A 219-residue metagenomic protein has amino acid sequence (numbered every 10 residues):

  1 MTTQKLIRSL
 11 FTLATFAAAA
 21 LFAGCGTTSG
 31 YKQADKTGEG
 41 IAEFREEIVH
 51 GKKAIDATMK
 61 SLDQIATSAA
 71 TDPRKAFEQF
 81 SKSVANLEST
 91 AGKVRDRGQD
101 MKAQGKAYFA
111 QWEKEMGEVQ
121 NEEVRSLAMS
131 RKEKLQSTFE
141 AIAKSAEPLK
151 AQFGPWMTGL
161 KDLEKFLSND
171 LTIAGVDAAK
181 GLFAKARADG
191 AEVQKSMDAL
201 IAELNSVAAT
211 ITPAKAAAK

Functional and structural regions predicted by a protein language model:
T2-A14: Bacterial N-terminal signal peptides that target proteins for export
L21-G24: C-terminal motif of bacterial Sec signal peptides marking the signal peptidase cleavage site
G26-S89: Immediate post-signal-peptide N-terminus of mature secreted/exported proteins
T27-S29, S61-Q79, Q111-S130, A174 (+2 more regions): Amphipathic alpha-helical hairpins
S29-G40, G154-K219: Long amphipathic all-alpha helical oligomerization modules
I41-I55, V84-L87, A91-G105, A146-F153 (+4 more regions): Long amphipathic alpha-helices with heptad-repeat character, especially coiled-coil-forming segments used
N86, E133-S137, K185-D189: A short structural micro-motif
R97, M101-K180, P213: Extended amphipathic alpha-helical interaction segments
